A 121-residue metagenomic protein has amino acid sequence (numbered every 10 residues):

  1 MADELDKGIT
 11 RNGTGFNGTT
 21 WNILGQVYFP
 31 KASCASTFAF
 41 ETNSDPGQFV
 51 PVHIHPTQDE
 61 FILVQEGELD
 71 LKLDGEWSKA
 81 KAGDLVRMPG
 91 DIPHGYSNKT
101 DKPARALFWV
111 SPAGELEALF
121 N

Functional and structural regions predicted by a protein language model:
M1-F38: A short, N-terminal "cap"/entry segment at the start of jelly-roll beta-barrel domains of the cupin/DSBH fold
R11, G75-P93: Short acidic-glycine-tyrosine-enriched beta hairpin
I23-G25, F40-H55: Conserved short histidine dyad/triad with adjacent acidic residue
P30-A32, V50-H55, S97-K99: Short histidine-centered beta-strand/loop micro-motifs that create catalytic or ligand/metal-coordination sites
A35, D70, G90-E117: Ligand-binding loop in jelly-roll beta-barrel domains
I54, D70, L85-R87: Compact, well-ordered interaction domains used in eukaryotic information-processing assemblies
T57-L69, D74: Glycine- and acidic-residue-biased ligand/ion/polar-headgroup-sensing regions
N121: Extracytoplasmic/periplasmic copper-protein system
